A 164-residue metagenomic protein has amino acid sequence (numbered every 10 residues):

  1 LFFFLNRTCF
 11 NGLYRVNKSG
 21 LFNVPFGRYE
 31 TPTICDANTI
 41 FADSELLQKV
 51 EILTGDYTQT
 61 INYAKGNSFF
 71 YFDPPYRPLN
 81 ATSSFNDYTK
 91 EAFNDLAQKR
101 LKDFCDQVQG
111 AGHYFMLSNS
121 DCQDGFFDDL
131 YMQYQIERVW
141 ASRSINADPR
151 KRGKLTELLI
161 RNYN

Functional and structural regions predicted by a protein language model:
L1-Y71, P75-F85, R100, A111: SAM-dependent nucleic-acid methyltransferase catalytic core
F3, F115, I160: A residue-level signal for conserved active-site and pocket-lining positions in enzyme catalytic cores
I34, E51, A92-K99, K151-K154: Conserved phosphate-coordination/catalytic loops
E45, D129-M132, G153: A generic structural signal for short, non-catalytic loop/turn and secondary-structure boundary residues
A81-T82, F126-F127, D148: Short glycine-/acidic-enriched loop or helix-start segments at secondary-structure transitions that form or flank
F85-A92: Short glycine-enriched, charge-decorated loop/helix-capping segments at active-site entrances that position
A97-S142: Conserved Class I SAM-dependent methyltransferase catalytic core
Y134-N164: Class I S-adenosyl-L-methionine
